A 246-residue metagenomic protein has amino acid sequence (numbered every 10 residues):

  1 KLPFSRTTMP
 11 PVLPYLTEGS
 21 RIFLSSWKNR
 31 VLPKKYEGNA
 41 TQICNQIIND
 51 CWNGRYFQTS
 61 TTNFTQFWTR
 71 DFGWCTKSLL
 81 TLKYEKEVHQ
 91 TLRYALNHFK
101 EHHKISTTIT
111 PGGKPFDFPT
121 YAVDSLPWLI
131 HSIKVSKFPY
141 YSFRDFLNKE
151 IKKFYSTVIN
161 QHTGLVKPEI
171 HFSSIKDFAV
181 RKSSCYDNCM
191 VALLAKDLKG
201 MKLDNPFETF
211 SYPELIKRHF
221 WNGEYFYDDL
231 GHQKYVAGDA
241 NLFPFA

Functional and structural regions predicted by a protein language model:
L2-F23, Y56-G73, L80, T110-P127 (+2 more regions): Solvent-exposed loop and edge beta-strand segments that line ligand/cofactor-binding and catalytic clefts
L2-F67, H89-Q90, Y94, H103-K104 (+1 more regions): Low-complexity, Ser/Thr/Pro/Gly-enriched N-terminal "stalk/linker" regions
E18-L32, G73-E85, P127-S142, C189-D204 (+1 more regions): Well-ordered alpha-helical scaffold segments within catalytic/enzyme domains
K34, G38, Q42, K86 (+5 more regions): Generic alpha-helical secondary structure signal
N39-I43, I47, C51-T62, P139-E169: Long hydrophobic alpha-helices with heptad-repeat/coiled-coil character
W52, F99, I159, F220-W221: Generic beta-strand structural signal
T65-H162, N188: Aromatic-rich carbohydrate-recognition surfaces in CAZymes
H102-T108, H162-S173, V180-A246: Catalytic cores of carbohydrate-active enzymes
